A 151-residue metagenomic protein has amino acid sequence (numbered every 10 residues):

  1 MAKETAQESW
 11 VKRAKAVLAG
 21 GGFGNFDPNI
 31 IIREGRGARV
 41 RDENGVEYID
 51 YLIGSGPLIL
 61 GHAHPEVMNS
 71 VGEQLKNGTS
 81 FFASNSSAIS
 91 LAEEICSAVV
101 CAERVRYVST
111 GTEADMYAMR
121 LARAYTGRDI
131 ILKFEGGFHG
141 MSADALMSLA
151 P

Functional and structural regions predicted by a protein language model:
M1-R36: Active-site-adjacent loop/helix segments that line or gate small-molecule/cofactor pockets in enzymes
F26-D27, I53-S55, K133-G136, G140-M141 (+1 more regions): Residue-level signal for pocket-adjacent positions within structured domains
N29-D50: Active-site and channel-lining beta-strand-loop segments that bind or position nucleotide-derived/phosphorylated
R41, L60-G61, M147-L149: Short beta-strand-to-turn element immediately C-terminal to the catalytic PLP-Schiff-base lysine in fold type I
E47-R128, L132: Glycine-rich loop-to-alpha-helix module at the N-terminal edge of alpha/beta enzyme cores
S97-A98, S148-P151: Short, hinge-like loop/turn segments at secondary-structure boundaries
A124-S142, L146: Conserved PLP-anchoring active-site segment centered on the Schiff-base-forming lysine
